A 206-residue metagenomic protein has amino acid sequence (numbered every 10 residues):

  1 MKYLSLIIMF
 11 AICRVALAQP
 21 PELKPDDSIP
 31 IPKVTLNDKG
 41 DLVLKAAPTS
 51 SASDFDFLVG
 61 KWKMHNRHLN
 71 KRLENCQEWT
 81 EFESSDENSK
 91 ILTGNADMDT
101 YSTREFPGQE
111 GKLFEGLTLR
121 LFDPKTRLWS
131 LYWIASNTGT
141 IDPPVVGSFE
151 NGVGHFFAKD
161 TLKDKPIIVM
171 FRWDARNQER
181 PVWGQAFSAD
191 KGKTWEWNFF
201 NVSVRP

Functional and structural regions predicted by a protein language model:
M1-E22: Bacterial Sec-dependent N-terminal signal peptides
Q19-P206: Hydrophobic small-molecule pocket/channel-lining residues, especially in calycin-type beta-barrels
